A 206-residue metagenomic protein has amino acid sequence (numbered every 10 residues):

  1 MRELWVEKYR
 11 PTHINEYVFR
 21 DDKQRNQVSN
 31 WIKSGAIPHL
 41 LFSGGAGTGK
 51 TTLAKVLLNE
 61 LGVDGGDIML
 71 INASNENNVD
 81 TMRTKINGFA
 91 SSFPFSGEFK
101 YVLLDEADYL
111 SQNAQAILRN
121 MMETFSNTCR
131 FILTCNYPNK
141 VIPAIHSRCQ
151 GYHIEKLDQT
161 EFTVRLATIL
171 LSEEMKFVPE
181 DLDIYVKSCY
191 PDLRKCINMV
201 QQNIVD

Functional and structural regions predicted by a protein language model:
M1-E155, T160-L171, P179-K187, K195-Q202: P-loop/Walker A NTP-binding region and its immediately flanking N-terminal helices in P-loop NTPase folds
E174: Inter-helical turn/loop segments and adjacent helix faces that build the functional surface of alpha-helical bundle
D192: Short, conserved phosphate/pyrophosphate- and ester-handling motifs at nucleotide-, phospho-/glycolipid
V205-D206: Loop-to-helix "switch" segment enriched in basic and acidic residues adjacent to catalytic/ligand pockets
